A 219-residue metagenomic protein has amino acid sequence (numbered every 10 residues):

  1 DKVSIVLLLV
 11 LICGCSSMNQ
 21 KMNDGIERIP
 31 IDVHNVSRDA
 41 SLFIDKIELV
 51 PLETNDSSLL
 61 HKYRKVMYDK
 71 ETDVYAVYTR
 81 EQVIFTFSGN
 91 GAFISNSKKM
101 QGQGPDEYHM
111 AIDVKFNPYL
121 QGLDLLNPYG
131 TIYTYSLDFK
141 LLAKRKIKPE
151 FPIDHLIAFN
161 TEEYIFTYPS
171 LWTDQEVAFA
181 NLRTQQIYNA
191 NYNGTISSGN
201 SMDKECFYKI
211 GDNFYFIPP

Functional and structural regions predicted by a protein language model:
M18-L52: Blade/loop signatures of beta-propeller domains
P30-D32, D73-T79, Q121-N127, E162-W172 (+1 more regions): Short beta-strand elements that form the blades of beta-propeller/WD-repeat-like and other beta-sheet-rich scaffold
E48-E81: Beta-strand-rich domains and repeat architectures in extracellular enzymes and scaffolds, especially beta-propellers
E53-S58, A92-G122, N127: Blade-loop segments of beta-propeller domains
D56, K98-D106, I147-I153, Y192-S198: Short coil/turn segments at the loop-to-beta-strand junctions that recur within blades of beta-propeller repeat folds
K62-K65, Y108-K115, E150-F159, G199-C206: Repeated scaffold domains used in trafficking and secretory/extracellular systems, primarily beta-propellers
S88-N90, S136-K140, N181-Q185: Short loop/turn segments that connect beta-strands within beta-propeller blades
